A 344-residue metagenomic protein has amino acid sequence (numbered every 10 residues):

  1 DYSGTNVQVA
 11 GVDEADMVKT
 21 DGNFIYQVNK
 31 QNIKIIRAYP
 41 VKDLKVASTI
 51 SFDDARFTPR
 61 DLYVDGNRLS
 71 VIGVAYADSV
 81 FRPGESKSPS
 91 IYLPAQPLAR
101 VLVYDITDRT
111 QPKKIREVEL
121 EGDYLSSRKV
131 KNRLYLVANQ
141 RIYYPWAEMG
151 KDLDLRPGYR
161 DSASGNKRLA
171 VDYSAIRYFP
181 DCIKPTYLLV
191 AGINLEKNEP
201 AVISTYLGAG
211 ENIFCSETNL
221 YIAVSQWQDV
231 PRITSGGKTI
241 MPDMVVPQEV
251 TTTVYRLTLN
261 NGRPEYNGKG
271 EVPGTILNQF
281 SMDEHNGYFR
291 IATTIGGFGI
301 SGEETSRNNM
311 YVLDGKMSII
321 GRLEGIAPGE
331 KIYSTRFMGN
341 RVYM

Functional and structural regions predicted by a protein language model:
D1-M344: Beta-sheet-rich non-transmembrane sensory/scaffold domains
